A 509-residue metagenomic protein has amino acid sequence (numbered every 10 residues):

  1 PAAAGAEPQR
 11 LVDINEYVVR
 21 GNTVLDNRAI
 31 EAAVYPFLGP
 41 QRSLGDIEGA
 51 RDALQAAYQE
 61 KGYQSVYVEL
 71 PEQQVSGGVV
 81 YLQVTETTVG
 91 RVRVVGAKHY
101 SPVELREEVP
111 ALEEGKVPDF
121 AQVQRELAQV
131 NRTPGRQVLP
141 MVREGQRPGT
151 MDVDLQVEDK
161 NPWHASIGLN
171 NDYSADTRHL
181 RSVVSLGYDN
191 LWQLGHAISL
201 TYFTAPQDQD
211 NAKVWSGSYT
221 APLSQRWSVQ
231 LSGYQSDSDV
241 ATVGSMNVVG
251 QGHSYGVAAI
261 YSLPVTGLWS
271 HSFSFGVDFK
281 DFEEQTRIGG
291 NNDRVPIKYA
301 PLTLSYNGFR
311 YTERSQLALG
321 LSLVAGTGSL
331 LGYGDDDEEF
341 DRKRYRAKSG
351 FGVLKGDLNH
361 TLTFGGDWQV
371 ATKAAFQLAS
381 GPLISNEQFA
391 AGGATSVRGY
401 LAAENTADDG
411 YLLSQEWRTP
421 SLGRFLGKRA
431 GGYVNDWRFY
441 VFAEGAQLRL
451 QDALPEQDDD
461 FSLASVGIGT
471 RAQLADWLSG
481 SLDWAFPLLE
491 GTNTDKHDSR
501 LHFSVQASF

Functional and structural regions predicted by a protein language model:
P1-Y173, F203-K213, L354, A374-A375: Periplasmic polypeptide-binding modules associated with outer-membrane biogenesis and secretion
A53, R125, T150, R181 (+7 more regions): Transmembrane beta-barrel architecture of outer-membrane proteins
V142, I167-N171, V184, I198-T204 (+9 more regions): Transmembrane beta-barrel strands of outer-membrane/channel proteins
Q156-E158, G187-D189, S218-P222, S232 (+8 more regions): Transmembrane beta-barrel domains of outer membrane proteins
W163-A165, W192-I198, Q225-L231, T266-H271 (+4 more regions): Repeated loop/turn-to-beta-strand initiation elements of outer-membrane beta-barrel proteins
D172-R181, F203-K213, N405-D408, L489-D498: Solvent-exposed loop/turn segments connecting transmembrane beta-strands in outer-membrane beta-barrel proteins
S228-S385: Transmembrane beta-strand segments of outer-membrane beta-barrel domains in Gram-negative and organellar OMPs
F340-F509: C-terminal transmembrane beta-barrel domains of outer membrane proteins
